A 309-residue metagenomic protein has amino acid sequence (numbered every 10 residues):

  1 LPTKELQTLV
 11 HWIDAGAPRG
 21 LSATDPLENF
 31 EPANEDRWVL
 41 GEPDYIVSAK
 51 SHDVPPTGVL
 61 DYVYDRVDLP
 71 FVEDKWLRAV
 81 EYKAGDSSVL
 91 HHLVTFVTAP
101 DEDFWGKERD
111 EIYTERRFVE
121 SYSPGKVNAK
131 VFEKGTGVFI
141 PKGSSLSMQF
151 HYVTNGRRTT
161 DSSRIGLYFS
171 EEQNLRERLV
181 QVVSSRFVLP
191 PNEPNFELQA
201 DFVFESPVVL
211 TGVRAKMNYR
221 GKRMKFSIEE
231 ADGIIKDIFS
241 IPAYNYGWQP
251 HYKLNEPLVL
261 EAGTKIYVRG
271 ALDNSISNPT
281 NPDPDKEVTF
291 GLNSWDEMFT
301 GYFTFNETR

Functional and structural regions predicted by a protein language model:
L1-D65, G143-Q149: Aromatic- and Gly/Pro-enriched helix-to-coil junctions and flexible linker segments
G16-G20, V153-R158, A271-T280: Short acidic/polar inter-strand loop motif in beta-rich domains
F71-R78, N195, F204-G212, E261: Extended extracellular/luminal ectodomain segments enriched in beta-structured repeat modules
L77-R78, G137-T154, L258-L272: Noncatalytic modules at the cell exterior or secretory-pathway interfaces, chiefly beta-strand-rich lectin/adhesion
S88-E133: A surface-exposed loop-and-adjacent beta-strand signature within N-terminal beta-sandwich domains that mediate ligand
F118-S145, N245-A262: Beta-sandwich interaction modules
R158-N195, Q199-D201, E205, S277-R309: C-terminal interaction-tip segments
V203, G212-F290: Extended, compositionally biased non-globular segments
